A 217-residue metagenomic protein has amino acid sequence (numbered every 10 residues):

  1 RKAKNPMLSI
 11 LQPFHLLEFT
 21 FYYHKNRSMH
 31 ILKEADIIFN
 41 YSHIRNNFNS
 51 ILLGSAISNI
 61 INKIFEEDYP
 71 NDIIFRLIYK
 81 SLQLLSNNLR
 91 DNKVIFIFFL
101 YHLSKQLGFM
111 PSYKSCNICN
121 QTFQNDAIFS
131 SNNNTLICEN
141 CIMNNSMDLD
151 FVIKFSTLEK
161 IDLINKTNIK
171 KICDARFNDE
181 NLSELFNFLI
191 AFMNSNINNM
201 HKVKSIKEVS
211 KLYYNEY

Functional and structural regions predicted by a protein language model:
R1-Y217: Non-catalytic alpha-helical scaffolds and adjoining flexible linkers that form interface surfaces for assembly
